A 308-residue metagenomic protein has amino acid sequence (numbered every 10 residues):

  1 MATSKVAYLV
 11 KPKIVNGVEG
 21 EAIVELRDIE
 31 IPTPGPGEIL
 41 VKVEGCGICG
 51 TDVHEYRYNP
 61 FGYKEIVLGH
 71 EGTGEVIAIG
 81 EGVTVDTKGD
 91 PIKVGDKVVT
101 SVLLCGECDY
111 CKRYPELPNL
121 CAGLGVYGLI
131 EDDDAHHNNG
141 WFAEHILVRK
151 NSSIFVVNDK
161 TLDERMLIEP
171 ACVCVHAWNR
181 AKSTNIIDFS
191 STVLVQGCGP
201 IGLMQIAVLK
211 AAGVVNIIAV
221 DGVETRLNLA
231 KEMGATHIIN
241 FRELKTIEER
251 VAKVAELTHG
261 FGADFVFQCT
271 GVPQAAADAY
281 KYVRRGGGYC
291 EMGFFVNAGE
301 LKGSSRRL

Functional and structural regions predicted by a protein language model:
E30-C46, N59-K112, N139, N158-K160: Glycine-rich beta-strand-centered segment in the early N-terminal region that forms part of a ligand/cofactor-binding
C49, I201, T225: Conserved Rossmann-like nucleotide-cofactor binding loop
D86, C105-Q196: NAD(P)H dinucleotide-binding glycine-rich loop of Rossmann-like/cofactor-binding domains, especially the beta1-alpha1
K97, T192, G287-Y289: Short glycine-centered segments of the SAM/dcSAM-binding site in methyltransferase folds
V173, I201, L209: Hydrophobic/small residue at the entry helix of a nucleotide-binding pocket
N185-I187, T258, T270, Y282-R284: A generic alpha-to-beta junction signature in SAM-dependent methyltransferases
T192-C198, K210-D278: Adenosine-nucleotide cofactor-binding segment
K231, V272-L308: Glycine-rich phosphate-binding loop and adjacent beta-alpha segment of Rossmann(oid) nucleotide-cofactor-binding
